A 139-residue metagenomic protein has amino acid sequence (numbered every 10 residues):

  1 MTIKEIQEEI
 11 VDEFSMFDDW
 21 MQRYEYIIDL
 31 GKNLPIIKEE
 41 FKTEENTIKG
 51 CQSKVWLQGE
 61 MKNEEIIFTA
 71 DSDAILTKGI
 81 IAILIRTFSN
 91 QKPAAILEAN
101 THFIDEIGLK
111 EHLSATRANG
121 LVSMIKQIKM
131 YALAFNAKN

Functional and structural regions predicted by a protein language model:
I3-K54, M61-I66, I104-N139: N-terminal intrinsically disordered, cationic/polar leader segments that include organellar targeting peptides
W56-Q58, I83: Short, hydrophobic/aromatic-rich beta-strand segments within well-structured domains
F68-A70: Extended, non-catalytic structural segments that build the interaction scaffolds of large macromolecular assemblies
S72-A74: A short interface-forming secondary-structure element
T77-G79: Short Cys/His-based metal-binding microdomains
I81-K92: Alpha-helical support elements that line or immediately flank enzyme active sites and cofactor-binding pockets
N90-I107: Glycine-rich phosphate/pyrophosphate-binding loops and their adjacent beta-strand/loop elements at enzyme active sites
